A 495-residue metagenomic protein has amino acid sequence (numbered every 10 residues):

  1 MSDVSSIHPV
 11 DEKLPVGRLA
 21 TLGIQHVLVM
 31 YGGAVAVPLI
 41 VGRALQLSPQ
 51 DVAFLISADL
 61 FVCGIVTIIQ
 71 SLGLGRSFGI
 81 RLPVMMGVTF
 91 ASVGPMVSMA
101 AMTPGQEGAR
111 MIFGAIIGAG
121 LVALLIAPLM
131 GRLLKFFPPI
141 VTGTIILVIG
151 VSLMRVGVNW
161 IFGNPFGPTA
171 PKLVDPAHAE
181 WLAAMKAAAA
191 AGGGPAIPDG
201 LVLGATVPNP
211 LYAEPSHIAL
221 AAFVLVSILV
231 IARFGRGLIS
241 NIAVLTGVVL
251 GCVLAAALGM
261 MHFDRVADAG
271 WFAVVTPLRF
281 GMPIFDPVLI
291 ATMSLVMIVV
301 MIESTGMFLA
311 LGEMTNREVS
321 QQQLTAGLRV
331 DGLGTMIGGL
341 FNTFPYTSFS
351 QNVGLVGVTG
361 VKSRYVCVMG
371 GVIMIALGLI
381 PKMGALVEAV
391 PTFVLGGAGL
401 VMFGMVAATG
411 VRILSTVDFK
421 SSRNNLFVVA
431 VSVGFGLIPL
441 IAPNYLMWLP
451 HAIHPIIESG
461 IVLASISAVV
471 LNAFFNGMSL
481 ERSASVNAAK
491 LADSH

Functional and structural regions predicted by a protein language model:
M1-P83, E481, A489-H495: N-terminal alpha-helical transmembrane segments of multi-pass membrane transport and channel/translocase proteins
S2-D3, A34-P38, G42, F223-F234 (+6 more regions): Juxtamembrane interface elements at the cytosolic ends of transmembrane helices in multi-pass membrane proteins
V4, P9, K13, T21 (+5 more regions): Hydrophobic transmembrane alpha-helices of multi-pass solute/ion transporters
V16, G42-R81, T292-R364: Membrane-embedded helical hairpins/re-entrant loop segments and their flanking transmembrane helices within multi-pass
G17-M30, A34, L211-L225, A243 (+3 more regions): Hydrophobic, membrane-embedded alpha-helices of multi-pass small-molecule transporters
F54, S77-A91, K135-T142, I239-L245 (+4 more regions): Short, non-helical or kinked segments that cap or interrupt transmembrane helices
S77-G114: Membrane-interface helix-loop-helix modules in multi-pass membrane proteins
M99-M261, G371, I375-S485: Membrane-embedded alpha-helical modules
